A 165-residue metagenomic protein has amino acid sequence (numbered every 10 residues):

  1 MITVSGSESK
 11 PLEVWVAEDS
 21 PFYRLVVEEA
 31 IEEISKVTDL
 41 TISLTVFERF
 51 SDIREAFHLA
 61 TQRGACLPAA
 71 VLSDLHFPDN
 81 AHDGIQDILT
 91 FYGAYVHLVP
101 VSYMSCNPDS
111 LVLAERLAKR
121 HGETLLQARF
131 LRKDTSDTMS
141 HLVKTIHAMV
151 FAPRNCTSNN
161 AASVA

Functional and structural regions predicted by a protein language model:
M1-E8: Short boundary motifs at domain starts and secondary-structure transition points
K10-E32: Conserved acidic segment of CheY-like receiver
E13, A69-A70, P100: Structural motif
V16-F22, T45-E48, S102-A165: Output/docking surface of receiver
I34-L40, A94-V96, H121-E123: Short helix-capping segments at alpha-helix termini
T38-D52, A56: Short hydrophobic/Thr-rich beta-strand motif most characteristic of the beta2 strand and flanking loop of CheY-like
I53-A60, H141, T145: CheY-like receiver
E55-T61, C66-Y95, C106, A114: Conserved phosphotransfer microenvironments
